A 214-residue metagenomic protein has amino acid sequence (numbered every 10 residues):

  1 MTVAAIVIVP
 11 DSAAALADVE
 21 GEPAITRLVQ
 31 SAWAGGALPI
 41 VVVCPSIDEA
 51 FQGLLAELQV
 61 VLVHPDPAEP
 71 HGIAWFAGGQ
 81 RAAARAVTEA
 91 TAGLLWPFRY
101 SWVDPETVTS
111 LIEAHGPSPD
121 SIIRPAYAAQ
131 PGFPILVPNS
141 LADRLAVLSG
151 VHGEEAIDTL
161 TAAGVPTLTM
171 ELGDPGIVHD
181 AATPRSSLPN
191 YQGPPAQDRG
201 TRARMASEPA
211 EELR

Functional and structural regions predicted by a protein language model:
M1-A50: N-terminal glycine-rich phosphate-binding loop and ensuing alpha1 helix
A5, S149-R214: Conserved alpha/beta core of the MobA/IspD/sugar-nucleotide pyrophosphorylase nucleotidyltransferase superfamily
L16-V19, P23, S46, D66-A74 (+2 more regions): Residues at secondary-structure transition points
G21, P65-P67, Y127, N139 (+2 more regions): Active-site donor-binding loop signature of nucleotide-sugar glycosyltransferases
S31, G35, G53-L58, A82 (+2 more regions): Alpha-helical structural signal in soluble globular domains
W33, V42-G78: Short, surface-exposed acidic-centric catalytic microdomains
Q59, P119, G164-V165: Residue-level detector of structured alpha->beta connecting loops
L62-A146: Conserved beta-loop-beta/alpha segment of the NTase-like Rossmann-fold superfamily that binds/positions NTPs
